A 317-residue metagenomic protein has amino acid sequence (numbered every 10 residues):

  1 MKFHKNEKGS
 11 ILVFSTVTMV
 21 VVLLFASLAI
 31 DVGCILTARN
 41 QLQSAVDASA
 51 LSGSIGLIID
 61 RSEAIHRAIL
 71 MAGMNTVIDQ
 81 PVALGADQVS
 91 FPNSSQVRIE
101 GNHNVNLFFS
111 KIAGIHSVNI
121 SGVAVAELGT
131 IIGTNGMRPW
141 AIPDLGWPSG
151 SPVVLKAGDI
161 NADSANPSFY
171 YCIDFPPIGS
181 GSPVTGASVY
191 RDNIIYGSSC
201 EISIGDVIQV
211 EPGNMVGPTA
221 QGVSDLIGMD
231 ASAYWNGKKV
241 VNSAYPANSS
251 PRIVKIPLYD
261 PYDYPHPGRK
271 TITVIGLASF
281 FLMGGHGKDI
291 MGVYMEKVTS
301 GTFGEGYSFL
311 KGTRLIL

Functional and structural regions predicted by a protein language model:
M1-L70: Alpha-helical assembly-interface signal, strongest on the long, hydrophobic N-terminal helix that forms
G9, D31, A72, I99 (+2 more regions): Residue-level signature of catalytic and energy-coupling elements of molecular machines, predominantly ATP/GTP-dependent
V21, N106, M137-P139: Proline-rich low-complexity regions
L36, N40, A50-F108, T130: Short amphipathic secondary-structure patches
Q88-S95, H116-L317: N-linked glycosylation sequons
F108-H116: Flexible, membrane-facing loop/turn or short amphipathic-helix motifs that contact lipid bilayers or gate lipid-binding
